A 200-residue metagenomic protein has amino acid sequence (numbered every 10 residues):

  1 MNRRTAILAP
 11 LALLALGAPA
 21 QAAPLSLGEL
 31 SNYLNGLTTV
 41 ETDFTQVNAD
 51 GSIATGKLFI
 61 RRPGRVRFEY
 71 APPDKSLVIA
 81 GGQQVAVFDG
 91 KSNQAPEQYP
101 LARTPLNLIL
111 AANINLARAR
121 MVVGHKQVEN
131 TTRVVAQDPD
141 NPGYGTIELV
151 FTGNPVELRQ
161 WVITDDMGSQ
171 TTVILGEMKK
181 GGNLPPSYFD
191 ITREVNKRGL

Functional and structural regions predicted by a protein language model:
R3-I7: N-terminal export leaders
A9-G17: Bacterial N-terminal signal peptides
A18-A22: Sec/Tat signal peptide C-region and signal peptidase I cleavage site
N32-G51: A short, Trp-centered hydrophobic/proline-enriched beta-strand micro-motif
L34, R103-A117: Short, solvent-exposed helix-to-loop capping segments enriched in aromatics
L37-T39, I53-T55, R61-P63, P73 (+6 more regions): Extracytoplasmic
I53-L108, T171-T172, E177: An acidic-aromatic
R118-A119, V123, Q127-L200: Gly/Pro-enriched, hydrophobic low-complexity segments that function as extracytoplasmic propeptides/linkers
